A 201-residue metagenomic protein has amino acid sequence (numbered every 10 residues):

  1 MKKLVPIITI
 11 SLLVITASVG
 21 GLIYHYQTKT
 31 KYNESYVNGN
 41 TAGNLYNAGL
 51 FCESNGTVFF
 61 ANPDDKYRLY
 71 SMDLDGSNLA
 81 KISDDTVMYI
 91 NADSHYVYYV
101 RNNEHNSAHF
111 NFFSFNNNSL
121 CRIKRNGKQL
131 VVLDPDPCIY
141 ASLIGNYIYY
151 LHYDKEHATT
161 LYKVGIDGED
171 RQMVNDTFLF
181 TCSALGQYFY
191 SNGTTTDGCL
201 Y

Functional and structural regions predicted by a protein language model:
M1-I7: N-terminal export and membrane-targeting signals
L4, L12-Y201: Sequence signature of WD/YWTD-type beta-propeller architectures
